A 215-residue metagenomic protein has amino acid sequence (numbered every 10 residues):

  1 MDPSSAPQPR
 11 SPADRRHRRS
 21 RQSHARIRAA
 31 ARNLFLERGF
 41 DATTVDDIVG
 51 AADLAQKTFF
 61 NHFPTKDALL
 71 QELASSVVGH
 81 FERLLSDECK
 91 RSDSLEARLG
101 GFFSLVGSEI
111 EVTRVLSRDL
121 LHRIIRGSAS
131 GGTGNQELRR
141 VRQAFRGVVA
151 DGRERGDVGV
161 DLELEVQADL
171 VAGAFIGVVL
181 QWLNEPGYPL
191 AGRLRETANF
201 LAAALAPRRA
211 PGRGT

Functional and structural regions predicted by a protein language model:
M1-R38, A42-A51, A68-Q71: Basic, helix-initiating cap at the start of DNA-binding domains
M1-S11, G101, L105-S108, R142-Q143 (+3 more regions): C-terminal peripheral helix-coil segments that are non-catalytic and often amphipathic
R21-A29, D41-A42, D53, H62-S86 (+3 more regions): An amphipathic alpha-helix adjacent to DNA-recognition modules
F35, T44-V45, A55-Q56, K66 (+4 more regions): Amphipathic alpha-helical segments enriched in hydrophobic/aromatic and basic residues that form the DNA-contacting
E72, R83-R114, L164, A168-V171 (+1 more regions): Hydrophobic alpha-helical connector segments
G107-G147, E154-D157: Short secondary-structure transition hinges
